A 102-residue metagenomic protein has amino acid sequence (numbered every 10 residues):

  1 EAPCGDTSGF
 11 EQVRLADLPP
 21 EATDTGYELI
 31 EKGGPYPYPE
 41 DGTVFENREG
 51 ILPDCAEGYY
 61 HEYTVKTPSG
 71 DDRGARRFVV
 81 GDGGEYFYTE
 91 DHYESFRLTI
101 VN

Functional and structural regions predicted by a protein language model:
P3-I51: Extracytoplasmic/periplasm-facing segments of secreted or lipoprotein envelope proteins
E31-N102: Functional cores of ribonucleases/endoribonucleases
